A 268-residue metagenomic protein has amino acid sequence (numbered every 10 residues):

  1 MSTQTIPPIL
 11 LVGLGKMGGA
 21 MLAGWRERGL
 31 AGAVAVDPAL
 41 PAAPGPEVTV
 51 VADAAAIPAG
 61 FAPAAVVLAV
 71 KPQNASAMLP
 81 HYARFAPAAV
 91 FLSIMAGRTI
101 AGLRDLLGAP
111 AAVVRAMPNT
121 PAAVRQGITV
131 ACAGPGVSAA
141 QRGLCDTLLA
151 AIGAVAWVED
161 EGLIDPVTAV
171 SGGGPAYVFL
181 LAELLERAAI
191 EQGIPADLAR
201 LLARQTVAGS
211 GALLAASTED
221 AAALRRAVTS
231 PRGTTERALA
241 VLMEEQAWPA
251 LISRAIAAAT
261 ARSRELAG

Functional and structural regions predicted by a protein language model:
M1-A56, F61, A65, I190-Q192: NAD(P)+-binding Rossmann beta1-loop-alpha1 motif at the extreme N-terminus of oxidoreductases
S2, R204-G268: NAD(P)-dependent Rossmann-like dehydrogenase/reductase catalytic/cofactor-binding core
M21-L22, A43-P44, A52-A131, P135: Rossmann-like NAD(P)(H) cofactor-binding subdomain of soluble oxidoreductases
A39-L40, M95-R98, P118-A122, S171 (+3 more regions): Glycine-rich beta-alpha junction loops
G102-A112, I128-P166, Y177-A216, R262: Internal alpha-helical scaffold of NAD(P)-dependent oxidoreductase catalytic cores
D165-A176, R225: A short glycine-threonine-serine/GTX helix/turn-capping micro-motif
